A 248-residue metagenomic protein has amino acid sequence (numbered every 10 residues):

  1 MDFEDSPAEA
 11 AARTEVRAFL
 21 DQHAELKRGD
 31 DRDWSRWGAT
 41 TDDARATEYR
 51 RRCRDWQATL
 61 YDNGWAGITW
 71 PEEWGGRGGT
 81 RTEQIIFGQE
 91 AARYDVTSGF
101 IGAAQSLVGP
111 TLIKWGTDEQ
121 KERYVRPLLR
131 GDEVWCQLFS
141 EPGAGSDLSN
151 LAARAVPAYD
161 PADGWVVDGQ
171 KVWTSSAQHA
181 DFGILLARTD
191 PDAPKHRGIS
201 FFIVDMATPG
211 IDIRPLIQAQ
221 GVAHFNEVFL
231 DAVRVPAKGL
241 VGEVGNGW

Functional and structural regions predicted by a protein language model:
M1-G102, R123-R130, V134: Amphipathic, small/basic residue-rich leader segments at the start of a protein or domain
F100-E119, G145: N-terminal glycine-rich flavin-associated loop
G131-F139, L186: A short, Trp-centered hydrophobic/proline-enriched beta-strand micro-motif
A144, V172-A177, A219-Q220: Glycine-rich phosphate/pyrophosphate-binding beta-alpha loops
L151-A152, D163-R214: A short core secondary-structure module
A153-P157: A structural signal for short hydrophobic beta-strand segments in well-ordered beta-sheet cores
A207-P236: Flexible, small-/acidic-enriched active-site or ligand-binding loops
V233-W248: Long, acidic (Asp/Glu-rich), low-complexity accessory segments flanking structured domains
